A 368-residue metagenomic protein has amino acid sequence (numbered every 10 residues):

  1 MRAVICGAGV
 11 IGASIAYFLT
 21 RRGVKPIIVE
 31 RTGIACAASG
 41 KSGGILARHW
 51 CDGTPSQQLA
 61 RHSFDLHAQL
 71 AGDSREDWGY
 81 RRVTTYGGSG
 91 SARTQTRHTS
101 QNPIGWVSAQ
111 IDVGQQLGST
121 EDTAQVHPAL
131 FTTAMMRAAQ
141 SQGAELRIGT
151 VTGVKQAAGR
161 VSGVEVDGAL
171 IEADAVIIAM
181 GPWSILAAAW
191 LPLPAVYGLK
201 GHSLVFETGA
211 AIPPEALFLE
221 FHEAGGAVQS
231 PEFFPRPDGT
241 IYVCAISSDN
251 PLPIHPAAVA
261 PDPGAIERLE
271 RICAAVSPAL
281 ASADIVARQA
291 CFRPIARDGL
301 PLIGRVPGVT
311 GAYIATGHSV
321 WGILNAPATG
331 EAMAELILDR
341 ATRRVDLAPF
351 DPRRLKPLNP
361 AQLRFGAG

Functional and structural regions predicted by a protein language model:
R2-I27: N-terminal Rossmann-like FAD-binding beta1-loop-alpha1 element of flavoenzymes
I11, I34, W183: Conserved Rossmann-like nucleotide-cofactor binding loop
Y17-F18, G44-L46, W78-R82, M180-G308: Active-site substrate-recognition segment that forms the wall of the catalytic cavity or substrate channel
F18-R21, R31-T85, R93-Q101, A224: Conserved FAD-binding subdomain of flavin-dependent enzymes
E30, I148-T150, A287: Short loop/edge segments at beta-strand edges and connector loops that shape dinucleotide/nucleotide cofactor-binding
Q69-G149, G153-R160, I295: Flavin (FAD/FMN) cofactor-binding and adjacent substrate-gating region of FAD-dependent oxidoreductase domains
H127-P213: Predominantly flavin-linked oxidoreductase catalytic cores and closely associated redox partners
S277-G368: C-terminal catalytic lobe of FAD-dependent flavoproteins
